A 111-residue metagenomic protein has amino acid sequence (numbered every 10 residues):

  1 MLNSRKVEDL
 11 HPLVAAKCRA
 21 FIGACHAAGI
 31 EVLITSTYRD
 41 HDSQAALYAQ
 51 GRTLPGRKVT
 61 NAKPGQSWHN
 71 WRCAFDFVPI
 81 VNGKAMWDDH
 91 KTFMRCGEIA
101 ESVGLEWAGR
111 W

Functional and structural regions predicted by a protein language model:
M1-S36: Active-site acidic/histidine clusters and adjacent loop/turn architecture that either coordinate catalytic ions
E8-A16, H41, W87-M94: Soluble non-cytosolic domains of exported or imported proteins
I30-Y38, L105-W111: Surface-exposed patches in mature extracellular/periplasmic domains of secreted proteins
S36-Y38, G51, P79-V81: Generic secondary-structure microfeatures
S43-P64: Charged, often glycine-rich, active-site loop that binds/positions anionic groups
K58, A62-W111: Catalytic cores and adjacent binding grooves of peptidoglycan-active enzymes
